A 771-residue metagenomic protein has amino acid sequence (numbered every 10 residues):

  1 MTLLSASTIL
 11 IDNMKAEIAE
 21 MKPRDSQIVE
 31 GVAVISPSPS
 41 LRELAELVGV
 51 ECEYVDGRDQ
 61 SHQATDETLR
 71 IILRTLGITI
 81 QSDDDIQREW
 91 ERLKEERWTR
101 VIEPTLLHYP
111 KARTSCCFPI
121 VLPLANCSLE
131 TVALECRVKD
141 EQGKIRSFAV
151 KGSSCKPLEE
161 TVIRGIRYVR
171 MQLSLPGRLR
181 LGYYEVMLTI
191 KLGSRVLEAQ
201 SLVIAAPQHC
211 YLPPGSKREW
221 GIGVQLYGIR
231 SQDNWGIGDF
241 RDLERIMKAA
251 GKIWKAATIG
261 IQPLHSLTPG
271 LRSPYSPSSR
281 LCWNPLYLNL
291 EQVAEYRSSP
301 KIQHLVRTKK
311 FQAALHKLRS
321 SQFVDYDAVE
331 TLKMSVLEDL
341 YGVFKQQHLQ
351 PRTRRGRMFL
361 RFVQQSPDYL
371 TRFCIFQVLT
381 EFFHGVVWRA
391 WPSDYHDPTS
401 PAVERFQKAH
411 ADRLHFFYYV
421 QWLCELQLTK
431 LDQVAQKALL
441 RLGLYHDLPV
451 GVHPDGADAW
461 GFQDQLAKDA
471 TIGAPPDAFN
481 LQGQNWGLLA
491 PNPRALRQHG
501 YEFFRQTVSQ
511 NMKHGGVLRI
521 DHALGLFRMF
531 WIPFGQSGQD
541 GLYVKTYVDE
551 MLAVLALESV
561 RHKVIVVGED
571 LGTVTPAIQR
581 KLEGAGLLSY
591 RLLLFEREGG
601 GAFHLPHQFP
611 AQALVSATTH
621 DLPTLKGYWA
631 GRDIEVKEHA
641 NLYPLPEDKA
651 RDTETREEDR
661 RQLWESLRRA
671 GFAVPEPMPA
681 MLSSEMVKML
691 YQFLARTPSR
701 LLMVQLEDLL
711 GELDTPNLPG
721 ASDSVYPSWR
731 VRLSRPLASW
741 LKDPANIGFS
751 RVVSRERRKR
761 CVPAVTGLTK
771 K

Functional and structural regions predicted by a protein language model:
L4, T8-N13, E17, I28-E30: Short, positively charged and aromatic/hydrophobic N-terminal segments
D25-T79: Basic helix-extension-helix modules of the SAP/HeH family
R74-A149, K156-L188, A205-G461: Acidic/aromatic-lined carbohydrate-recognition and catalytic surfaces of CAZymes acting on diverse glycans
T189-G193: Beta-strand-rich extracellular modules
E198-A206: Edge beta-strands of extracellular beta-sandwich domains
G270-E425, G451-M703, E707, D723-V725 (+1 more regions): Alpha-amylase-like alpha-glycosidases and glucanotransferases acting on alpha-linked glucans and related
G711-A764: Structured C-terminal cap/extension of enzyme domains
